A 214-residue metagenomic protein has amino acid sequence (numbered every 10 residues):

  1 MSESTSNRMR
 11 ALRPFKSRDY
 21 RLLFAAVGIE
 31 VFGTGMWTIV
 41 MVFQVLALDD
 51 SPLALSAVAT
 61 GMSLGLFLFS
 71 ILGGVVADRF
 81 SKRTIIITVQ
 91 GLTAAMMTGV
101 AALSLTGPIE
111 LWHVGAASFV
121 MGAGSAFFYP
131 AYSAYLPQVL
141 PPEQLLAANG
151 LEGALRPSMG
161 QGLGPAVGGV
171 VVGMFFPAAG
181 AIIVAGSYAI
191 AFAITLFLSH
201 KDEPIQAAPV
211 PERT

Functional and structural regions predicted by a protein language model:
M1-T214: Alpha-helical transmembrane-bundle signature of multi-pass membrane transport and export proteins
